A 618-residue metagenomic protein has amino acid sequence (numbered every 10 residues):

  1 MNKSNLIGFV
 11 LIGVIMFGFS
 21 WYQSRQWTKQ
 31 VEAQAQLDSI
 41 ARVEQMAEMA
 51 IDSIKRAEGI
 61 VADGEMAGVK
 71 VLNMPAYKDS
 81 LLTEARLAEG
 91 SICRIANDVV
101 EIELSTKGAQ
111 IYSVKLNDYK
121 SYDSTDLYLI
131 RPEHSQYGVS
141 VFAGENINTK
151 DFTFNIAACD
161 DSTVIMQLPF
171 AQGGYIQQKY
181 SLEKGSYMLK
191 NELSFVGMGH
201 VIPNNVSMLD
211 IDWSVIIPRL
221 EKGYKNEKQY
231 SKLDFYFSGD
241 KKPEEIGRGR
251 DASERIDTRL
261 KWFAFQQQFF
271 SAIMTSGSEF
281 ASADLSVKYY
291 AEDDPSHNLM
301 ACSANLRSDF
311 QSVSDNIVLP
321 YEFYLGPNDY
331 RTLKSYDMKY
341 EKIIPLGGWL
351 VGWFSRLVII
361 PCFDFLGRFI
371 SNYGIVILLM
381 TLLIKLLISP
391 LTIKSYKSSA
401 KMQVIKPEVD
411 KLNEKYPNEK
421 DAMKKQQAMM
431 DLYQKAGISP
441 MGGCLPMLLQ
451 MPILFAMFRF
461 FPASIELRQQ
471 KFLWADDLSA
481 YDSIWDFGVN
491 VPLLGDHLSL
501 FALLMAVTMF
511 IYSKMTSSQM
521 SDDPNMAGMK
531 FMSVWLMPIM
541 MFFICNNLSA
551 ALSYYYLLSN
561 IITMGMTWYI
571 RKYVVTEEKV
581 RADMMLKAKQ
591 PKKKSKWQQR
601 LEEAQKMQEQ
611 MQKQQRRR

Functional and structural regions predicted by a protein language model:
M1-V61, L104, C159, K184 (+8 more regions): Helix-loop-helix
I54-G90: Short, Gly/Pro- and small/polar-rich lid/capping loops
V71, S80, A85-K342: Soluble non-transmembrane domains of integral membrane proteins
